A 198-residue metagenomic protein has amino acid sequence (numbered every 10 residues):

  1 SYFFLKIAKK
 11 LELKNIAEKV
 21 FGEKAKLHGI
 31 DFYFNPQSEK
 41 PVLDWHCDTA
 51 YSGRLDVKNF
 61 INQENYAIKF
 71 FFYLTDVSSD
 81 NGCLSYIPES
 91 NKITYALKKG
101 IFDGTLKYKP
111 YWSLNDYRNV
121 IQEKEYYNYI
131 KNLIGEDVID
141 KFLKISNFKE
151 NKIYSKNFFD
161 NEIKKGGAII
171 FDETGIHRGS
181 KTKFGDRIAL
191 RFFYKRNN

Functional and structural regions predicted by a protein language model:
S1-F60: Non-heme Fe(II)-dependent double-stranded beta-helix
S1-K6, V57-K58, N147-F159, G179: Active-site rim elements
G29, N65-F71, N81, F158-D160 (+1 more regions): Extracellular structured ligand-interaction cores
D31, C47-T49, I68, F72-D76 (+1 more regions): Short, structured patches in soluble enzyme cores that scaffold and shape functional sites
K40-C47, R54-V57, D80-E89, Y95-K99 (+1 more regions): A short secondary-structure junction signal
E64, S79-G175: Double-stranded beta-helix
K69-F72, P88, G185-N198: A short hydrophobic beta-strand segment most commonly corresponding to one strand of the jelly-roll/cupin
I176-F184: Short beta-strand His + acidic residue motifs that chelate non-heme Fe in jelly-roll/DSBH and cupin folds
